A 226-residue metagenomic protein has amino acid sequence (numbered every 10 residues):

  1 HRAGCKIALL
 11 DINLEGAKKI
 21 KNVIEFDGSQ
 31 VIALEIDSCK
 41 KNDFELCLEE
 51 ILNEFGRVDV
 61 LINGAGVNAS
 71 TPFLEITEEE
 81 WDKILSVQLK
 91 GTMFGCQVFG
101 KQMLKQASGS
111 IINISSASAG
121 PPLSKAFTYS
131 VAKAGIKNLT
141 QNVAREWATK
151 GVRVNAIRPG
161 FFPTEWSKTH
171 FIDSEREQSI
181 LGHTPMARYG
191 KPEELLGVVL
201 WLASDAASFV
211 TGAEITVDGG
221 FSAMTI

Functional and structural regions predicted by a protein language model:
C5-K19: Conserved glycine-rich Rossmann-like NAD(P)H-binding loop of the short-chain dehydrogenase/reductase
P72-F73, E80-L85, I180: Substrate-binding pocket helix/loop in short-chain dehydrogenase/reductase
I76, P122-S130, N142: Active-site loop-to-helix junction immediately N-terminal to the catalytic Tyr of the SDR YXXXK motif in Rossmann-fold
C96, A132, T140: Active-site helix of classical SDR
K101, R145-T149, S208: Alpha-helical segment proximal to the catalytic Tyr-Lys
S116: Residue(s) in the substrate-gating loop at a strand-loop-helix junction that position the organic substrate next
P121, L200, T211-I226: Short C-terminal tail/terminal secondary-structure segment of NAD(P)H-dependent dehydrogenase/reductase domains
